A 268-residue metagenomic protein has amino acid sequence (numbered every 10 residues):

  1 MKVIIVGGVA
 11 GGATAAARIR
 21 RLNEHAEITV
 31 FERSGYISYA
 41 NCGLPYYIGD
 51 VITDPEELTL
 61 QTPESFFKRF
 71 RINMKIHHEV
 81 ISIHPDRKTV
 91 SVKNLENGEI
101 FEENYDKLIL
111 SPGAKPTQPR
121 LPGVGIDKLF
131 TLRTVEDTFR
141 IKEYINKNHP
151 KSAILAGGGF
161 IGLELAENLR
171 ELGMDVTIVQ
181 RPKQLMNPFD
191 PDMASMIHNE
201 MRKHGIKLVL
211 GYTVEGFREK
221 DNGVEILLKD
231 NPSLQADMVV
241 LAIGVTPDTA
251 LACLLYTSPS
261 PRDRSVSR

Functional and structural regions predicted by a protein language model:
M1-N73, A166-F189: Beta1-alpha1 glycine-rich phosphate/pyrophosphate-binding loop at the start of Rossmann-like nucleotide-binding domains
A15-A16, A40, P85, P119-L121 (+4 more regions): Short glycine-/acidic-enriched loop or helix-start segments at secondary-structure transitions that form or flank
R18-R21, G43-Y46, T89-V90, P122-I126 (+5 more regions): Short, glycine/charged-enriched secondary-structure capping and boundary segments
H25-E27, R69, K75-E96, E103 (+1 more regions): A Rossmann-like FAD-binding core segment of flavoenzymes
D106, K151, D237: Conserved acidic residues
L110-L172: Glycine-rich dinucleotide-binding loop and its adjacent helix/turn
Y256-R268: Single conserved hydrophobic/aromatic residue that forms the stacking wall/gate of nucleotide- or nucleobase-binding
